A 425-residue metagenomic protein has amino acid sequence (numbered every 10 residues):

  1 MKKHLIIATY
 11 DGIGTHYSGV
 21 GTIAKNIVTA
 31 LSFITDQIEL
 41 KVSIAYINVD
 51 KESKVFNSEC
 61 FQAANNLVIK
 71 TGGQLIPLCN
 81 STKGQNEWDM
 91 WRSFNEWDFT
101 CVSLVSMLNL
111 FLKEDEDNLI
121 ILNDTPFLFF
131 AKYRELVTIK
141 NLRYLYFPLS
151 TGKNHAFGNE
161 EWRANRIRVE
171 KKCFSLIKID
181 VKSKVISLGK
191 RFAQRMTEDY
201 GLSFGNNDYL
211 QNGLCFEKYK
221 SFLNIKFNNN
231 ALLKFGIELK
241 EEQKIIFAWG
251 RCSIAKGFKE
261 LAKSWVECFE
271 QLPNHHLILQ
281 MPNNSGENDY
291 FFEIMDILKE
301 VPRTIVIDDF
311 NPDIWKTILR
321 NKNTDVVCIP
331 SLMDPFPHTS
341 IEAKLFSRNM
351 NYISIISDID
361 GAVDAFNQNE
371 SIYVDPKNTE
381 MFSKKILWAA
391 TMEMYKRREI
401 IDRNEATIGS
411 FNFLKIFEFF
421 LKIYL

Functional and structural regions predicted by a protein language model:
I6-A8, I186, E238-K256, A262-W265: Conserved donor-binding/catalytic core segment of Leloir-type glycosyltransferases
T151-G152, W162-V185: Membrane-proximal helix-turn-helix segments that form the acceptor-binding/catalytic region of lipid-linked
R191, G213: Carbohydrate-associated surface elements
H276-F292: Glycosyltransferase donor-sugar binding loop
F291-I314, I318: Nucleotide-activated donor-binding/catalytic signature segment of Leloir-type glycosyltransferases, i.e., the conserved
L332: Aromatic "clamp/platform" in nucleotide-sugar-dependent glycosyltransferases that forms part of the donor/acceptor
I356, Q368-E380, W388-E393: Conserved acidic donor-binding segment of nucleotide-sugar-dependent glycosyltransferases
K377, T391-Y424: A charged, aromatic-enriched C-terminal amphipathic alpha-helix characteristic of glycosyltransferases across folds
